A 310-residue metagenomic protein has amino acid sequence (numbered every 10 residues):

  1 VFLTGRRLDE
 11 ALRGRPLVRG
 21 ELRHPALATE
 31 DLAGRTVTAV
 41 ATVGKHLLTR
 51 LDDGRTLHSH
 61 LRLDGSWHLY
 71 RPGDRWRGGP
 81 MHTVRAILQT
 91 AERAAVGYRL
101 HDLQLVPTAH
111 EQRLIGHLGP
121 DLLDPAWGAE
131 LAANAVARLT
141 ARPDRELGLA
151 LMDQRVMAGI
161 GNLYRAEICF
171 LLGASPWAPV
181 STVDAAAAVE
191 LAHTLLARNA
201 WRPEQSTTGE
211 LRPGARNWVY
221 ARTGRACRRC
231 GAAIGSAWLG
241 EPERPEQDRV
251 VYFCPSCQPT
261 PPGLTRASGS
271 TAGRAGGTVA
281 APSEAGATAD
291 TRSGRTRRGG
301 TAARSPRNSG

Functional and structural regions predicted by a protein language model:
V1-V106, A226, W238, R295-R298 (+1 more regions): Gly/Gly-Pro- and Ser/Thr-rich, intrinsically disordered tail segments characteristic of DNA damage-repair and tolerance
P16-D31, A41, R75, A135-A280 (+2 more regions): Basic, nucleic-acid-binding surfaces and adjacent catalytic neighborhoods in DNA/RNA-processing proteins
L57-I160, Y164-G173, V183: Phosphate/anion-contacting hairpin/loop surfaces
